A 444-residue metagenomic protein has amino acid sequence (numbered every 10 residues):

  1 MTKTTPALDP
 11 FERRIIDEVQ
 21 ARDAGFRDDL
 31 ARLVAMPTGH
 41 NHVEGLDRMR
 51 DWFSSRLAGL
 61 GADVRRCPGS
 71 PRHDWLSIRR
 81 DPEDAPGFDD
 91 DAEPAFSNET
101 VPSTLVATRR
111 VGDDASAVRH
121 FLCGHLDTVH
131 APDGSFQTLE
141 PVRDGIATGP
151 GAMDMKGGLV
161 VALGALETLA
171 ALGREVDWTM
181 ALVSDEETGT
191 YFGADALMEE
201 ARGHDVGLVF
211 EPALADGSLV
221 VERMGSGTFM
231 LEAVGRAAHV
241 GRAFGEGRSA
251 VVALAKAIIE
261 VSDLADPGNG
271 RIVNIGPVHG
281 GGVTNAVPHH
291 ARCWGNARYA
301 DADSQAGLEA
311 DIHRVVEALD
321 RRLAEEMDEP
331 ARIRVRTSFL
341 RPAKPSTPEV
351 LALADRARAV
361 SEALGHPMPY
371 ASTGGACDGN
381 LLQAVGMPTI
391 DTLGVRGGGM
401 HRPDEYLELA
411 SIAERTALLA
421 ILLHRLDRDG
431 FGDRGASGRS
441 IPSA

Functional and structural regions predicted by a protein language model:
M1-R14, E18, T38, G59 (+7 more regions): Metal-dependent amide/peptide-bond hydrolase catalytic core, centered on the "pita-bread" metallohydrolase fold
T5-A147: Acidic/His- and Gly-rich active-site-bordering loop/insert found across diverse amide/peptide-bond hydrolases
R119-F121, A147, D205-V209, M230 (+1 more regions): Short glycine-aspartate micro-motif
C123-G124, A181-V183, L208-E211, E232-V234 (+1 more regions): Short beta-strand segments
H130, I146-V160, H239: Glycine/serine-rich anion-binding loops at beta->alpha junctions that coordinate negatively charged ligand groups
G151, M155-M224, D266, D427 (+1 more regions): Acidic/histidine-rich catalytic neighborhood of metal-dependent amide-processing enzymes
